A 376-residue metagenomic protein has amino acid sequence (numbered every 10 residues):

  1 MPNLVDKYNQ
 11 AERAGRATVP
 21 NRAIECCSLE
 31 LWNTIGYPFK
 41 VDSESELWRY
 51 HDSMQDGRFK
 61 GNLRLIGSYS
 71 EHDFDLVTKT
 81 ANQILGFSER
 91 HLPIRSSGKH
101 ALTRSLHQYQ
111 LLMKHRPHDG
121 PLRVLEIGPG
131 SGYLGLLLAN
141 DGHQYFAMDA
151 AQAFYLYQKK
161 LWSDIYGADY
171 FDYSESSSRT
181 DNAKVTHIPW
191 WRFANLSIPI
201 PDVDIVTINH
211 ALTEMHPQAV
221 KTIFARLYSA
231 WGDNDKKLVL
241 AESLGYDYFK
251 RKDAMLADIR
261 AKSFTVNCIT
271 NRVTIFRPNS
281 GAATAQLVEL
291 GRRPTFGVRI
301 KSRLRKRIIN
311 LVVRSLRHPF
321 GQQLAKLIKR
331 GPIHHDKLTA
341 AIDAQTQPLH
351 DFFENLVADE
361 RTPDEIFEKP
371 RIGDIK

Functional and structural regions predicted by a protein language model:
M1-A101, A282-K376: N-terminal accessory regions of S-adenosyl-L-methionine
A101-P121: Conserved alpha-helix/loop element of class I SAM-dependent methyltransferases that forms part of the SAM/SAH-binding
G120-G130: Conserved class I S-adenosyl-L-methionine
S131-H143: Conserved SAM-binding loop of SAM-dependent methyltransferases across substrates and taxa, primarily the Class I
Q144-A150: Conserved SAM-binding motif I beta-strand of class I
K160-P199: S-adenosyl-L-methionine
K221-D235: A short glycine-rich, Lys/Arg-flanked "PGG" loop and its adjoining helix->strand segment in the class I
D233-G245: Conserved beta-strand signature within the Rossmann-like core of class I S-adenosyl-L-methionine
